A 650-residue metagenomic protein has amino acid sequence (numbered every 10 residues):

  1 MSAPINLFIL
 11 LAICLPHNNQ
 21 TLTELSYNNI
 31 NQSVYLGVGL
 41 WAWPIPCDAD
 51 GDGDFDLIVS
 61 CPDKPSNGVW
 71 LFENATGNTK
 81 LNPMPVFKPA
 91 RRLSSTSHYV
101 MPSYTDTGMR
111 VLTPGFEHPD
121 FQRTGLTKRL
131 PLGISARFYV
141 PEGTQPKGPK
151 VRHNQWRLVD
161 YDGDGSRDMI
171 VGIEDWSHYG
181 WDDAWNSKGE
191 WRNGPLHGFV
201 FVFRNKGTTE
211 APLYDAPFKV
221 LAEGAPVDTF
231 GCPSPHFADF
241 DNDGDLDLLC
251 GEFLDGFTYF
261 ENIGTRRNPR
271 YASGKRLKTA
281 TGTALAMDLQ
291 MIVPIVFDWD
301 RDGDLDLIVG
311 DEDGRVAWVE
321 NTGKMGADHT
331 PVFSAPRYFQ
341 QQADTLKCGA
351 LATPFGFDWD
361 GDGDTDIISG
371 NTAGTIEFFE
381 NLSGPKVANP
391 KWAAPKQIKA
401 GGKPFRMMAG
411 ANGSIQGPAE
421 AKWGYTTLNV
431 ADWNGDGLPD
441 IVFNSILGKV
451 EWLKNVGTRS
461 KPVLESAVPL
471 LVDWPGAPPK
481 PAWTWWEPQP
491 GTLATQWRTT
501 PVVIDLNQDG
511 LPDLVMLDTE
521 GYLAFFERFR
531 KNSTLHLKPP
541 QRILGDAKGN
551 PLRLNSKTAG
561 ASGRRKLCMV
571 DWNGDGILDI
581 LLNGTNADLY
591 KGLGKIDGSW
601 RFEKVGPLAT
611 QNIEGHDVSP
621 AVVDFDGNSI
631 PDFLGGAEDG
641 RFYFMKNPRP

Functional and structural regions predicted by a protein language model:
M1-L10: Sec-dependent signal peptide recognition, specifically the positively charged N-region followed immediately by
I13-P650: Beta-propeller-forming repeat regions
